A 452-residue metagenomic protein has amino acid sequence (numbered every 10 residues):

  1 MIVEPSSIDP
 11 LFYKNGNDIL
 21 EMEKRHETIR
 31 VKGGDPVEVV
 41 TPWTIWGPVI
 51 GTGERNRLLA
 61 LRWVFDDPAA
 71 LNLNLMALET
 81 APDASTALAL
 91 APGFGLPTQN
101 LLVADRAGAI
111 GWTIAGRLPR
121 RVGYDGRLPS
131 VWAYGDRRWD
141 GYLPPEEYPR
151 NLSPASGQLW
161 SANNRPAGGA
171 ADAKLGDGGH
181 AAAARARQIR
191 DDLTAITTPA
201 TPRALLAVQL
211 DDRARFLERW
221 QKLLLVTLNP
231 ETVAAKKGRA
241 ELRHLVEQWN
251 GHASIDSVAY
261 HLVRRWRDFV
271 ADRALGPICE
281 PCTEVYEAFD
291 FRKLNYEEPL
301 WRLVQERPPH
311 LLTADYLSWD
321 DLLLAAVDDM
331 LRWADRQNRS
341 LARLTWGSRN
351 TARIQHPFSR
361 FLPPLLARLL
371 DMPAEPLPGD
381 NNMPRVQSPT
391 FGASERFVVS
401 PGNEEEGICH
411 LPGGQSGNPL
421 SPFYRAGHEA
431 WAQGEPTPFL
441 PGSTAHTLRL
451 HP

Functional and structural regions predicted by a protein language model:
M1-P452: C-terminal/peripheral segments of proteins
